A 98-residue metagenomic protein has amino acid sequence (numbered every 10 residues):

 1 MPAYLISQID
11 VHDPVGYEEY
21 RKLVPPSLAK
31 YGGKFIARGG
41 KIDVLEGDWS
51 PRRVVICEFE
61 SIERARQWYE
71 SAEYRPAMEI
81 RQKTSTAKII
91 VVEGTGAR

Functional and structural regions predicted by a protein language model:
M1-I56, E60-E70, E93-R98: Short S/T/G/P-rich N-terminal loop/turn motif that feeds into the first structured element of a domain
R66-I90: C-terminal structural segments of small proteins and small subunits
